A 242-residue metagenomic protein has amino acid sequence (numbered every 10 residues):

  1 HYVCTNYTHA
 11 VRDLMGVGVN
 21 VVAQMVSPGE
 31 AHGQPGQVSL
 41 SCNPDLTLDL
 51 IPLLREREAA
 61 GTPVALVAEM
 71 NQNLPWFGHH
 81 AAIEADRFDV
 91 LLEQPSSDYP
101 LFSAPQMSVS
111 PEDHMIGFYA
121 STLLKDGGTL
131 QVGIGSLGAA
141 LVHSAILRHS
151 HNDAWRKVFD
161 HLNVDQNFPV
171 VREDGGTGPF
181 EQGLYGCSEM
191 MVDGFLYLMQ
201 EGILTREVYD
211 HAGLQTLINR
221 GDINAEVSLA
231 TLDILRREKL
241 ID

Functional and structural regions predicted by a protein language model:
H1-D242: Conserved alpha/beta enzyme-core scaffold
